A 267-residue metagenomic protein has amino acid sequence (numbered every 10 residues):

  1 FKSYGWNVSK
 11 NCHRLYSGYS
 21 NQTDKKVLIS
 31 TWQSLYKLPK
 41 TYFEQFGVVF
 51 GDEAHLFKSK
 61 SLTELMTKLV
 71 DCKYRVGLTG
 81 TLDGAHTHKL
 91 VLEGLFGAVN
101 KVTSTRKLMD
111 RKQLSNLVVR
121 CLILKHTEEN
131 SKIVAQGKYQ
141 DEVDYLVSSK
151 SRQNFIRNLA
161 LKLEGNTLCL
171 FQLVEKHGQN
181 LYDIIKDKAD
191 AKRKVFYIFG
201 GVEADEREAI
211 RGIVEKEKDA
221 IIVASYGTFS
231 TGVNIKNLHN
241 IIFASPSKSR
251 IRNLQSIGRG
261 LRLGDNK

Functional and structural regions predicted by a protein language model:
F1-Y16, K188-K192: Conserved helix-turn-beta segment of the N-terminal RecA-like "Helicase ATP-binding" lobe in SF1/SF2 helicases
N11-D24, L168, Q179-N180, R193-S230: Conserved helicase ATPase core of P-loop NTP-dependent helicases/translocases
Y16-V48, S59-E64, T228: Conserved helix/coil segment N-terminal to the catalytic DExD/H
L28-T31, K73-G80, I221-S225: Structural recognition of the conserved hydrophobic beta-strand(s) that form the central parallel beta-sheet of P-loop
E44-V48, A224, T231-P246, Q255 (+1 more regions): A short beta-strand element within the Helicase C-terminal
G47-V48, H55-R120: Post-DEXD/H (motif II) to motif III coupling segment of the RecA-like Helicase ATP-binding lobe
L82-D83, K248-D265: Conserved SF2 helicase motif VI
S131-Q172, K176-D187: Conserved interdomain hinge at the start of the Helicase C-terminal
